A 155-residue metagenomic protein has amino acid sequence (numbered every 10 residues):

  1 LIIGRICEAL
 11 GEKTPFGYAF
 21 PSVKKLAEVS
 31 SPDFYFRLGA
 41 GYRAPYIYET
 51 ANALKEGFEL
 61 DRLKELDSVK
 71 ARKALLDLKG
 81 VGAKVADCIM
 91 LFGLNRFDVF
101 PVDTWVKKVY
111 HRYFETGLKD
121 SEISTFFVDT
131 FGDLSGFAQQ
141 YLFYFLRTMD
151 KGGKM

Functional and structural regions predicted by a protein language model:
L1-M155: HhH-family (HhH-GPD) DNA N-glycosylase catalytic core used in base-excision repair
